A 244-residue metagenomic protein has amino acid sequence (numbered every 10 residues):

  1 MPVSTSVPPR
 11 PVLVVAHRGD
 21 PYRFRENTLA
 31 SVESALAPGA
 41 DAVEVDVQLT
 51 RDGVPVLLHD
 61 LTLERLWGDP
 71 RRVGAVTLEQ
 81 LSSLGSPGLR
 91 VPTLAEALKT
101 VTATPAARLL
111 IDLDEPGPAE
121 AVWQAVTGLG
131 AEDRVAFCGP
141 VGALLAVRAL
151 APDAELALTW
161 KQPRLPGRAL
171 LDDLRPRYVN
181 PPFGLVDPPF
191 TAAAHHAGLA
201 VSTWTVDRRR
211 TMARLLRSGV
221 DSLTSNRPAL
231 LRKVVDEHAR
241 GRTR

Functional and structural regions predicted by a protein language model:
M1-R244: Phosphate-group recognition and catalysis centered on beta-loop-alpha active-site segments
